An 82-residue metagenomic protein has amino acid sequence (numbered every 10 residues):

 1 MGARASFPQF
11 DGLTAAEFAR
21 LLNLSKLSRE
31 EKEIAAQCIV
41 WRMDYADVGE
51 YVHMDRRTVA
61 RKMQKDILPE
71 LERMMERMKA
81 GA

Functional and structural regions predicted by a protein language model:
F10-L24: Short, Lys/Arg-enriched N-terminal segment that forms or immediately precedes the first helix of a structured domain
L24-E31: Short helix-coil-helix linker/hinge
E33-A35: Short alpha-helical "packing" element that flanks the helix-turn-helix/winged-helix DNA-binding module
C38, M63-Q64: DNA major-groove recognition helix of helix-turn-helix
D47-V52: Short alpha-helical "recognition helix" segments of helix-turn-helix
V59-A60: Helix-turn-helix DNA-binding helix
L68-A82: Short, Lys/Arg-enriched C-terminal cap helix and immediately downstream tail that follows
